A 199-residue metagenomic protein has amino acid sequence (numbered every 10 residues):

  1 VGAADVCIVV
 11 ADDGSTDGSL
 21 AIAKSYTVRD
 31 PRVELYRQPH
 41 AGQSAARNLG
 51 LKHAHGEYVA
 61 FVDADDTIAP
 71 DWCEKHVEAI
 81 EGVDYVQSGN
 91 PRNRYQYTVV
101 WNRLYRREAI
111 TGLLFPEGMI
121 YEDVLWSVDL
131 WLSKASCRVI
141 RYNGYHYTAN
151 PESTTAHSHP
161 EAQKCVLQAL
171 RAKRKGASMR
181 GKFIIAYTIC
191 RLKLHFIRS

Functional and structural regions predicted by a protein language model:
V1-D5: Short, acidic, metal-binding catalytic loop of nucleotide-sugar glycosyltransferases
D12-I22: A conserved acidic beta->alpha catalytic loop
D13-G14, A41, A64: Conserved short acidic donor-positioning loop in nucleotide-sugar-dependent glycosyltransferases
Q38-A54: Glycine-rich, basic loop-to-helix element that forms the pyrophosphate-binding segment of sugar-nucleotide handling
V59: Short aromatic/hydrophobic "clamp" motif used to bind/position activated sugar donors
T67, D71-Y95: Conserved donor NDP-sugar-binding/catalytic core segment of glycosyltransferases
P91-P160: Conserved nucleotide-sugar donor-binding catalytic segment
V139, N143-S199: C-terminal subregions of glycosyltransferases and related glycan-biosynthesis enzymes
